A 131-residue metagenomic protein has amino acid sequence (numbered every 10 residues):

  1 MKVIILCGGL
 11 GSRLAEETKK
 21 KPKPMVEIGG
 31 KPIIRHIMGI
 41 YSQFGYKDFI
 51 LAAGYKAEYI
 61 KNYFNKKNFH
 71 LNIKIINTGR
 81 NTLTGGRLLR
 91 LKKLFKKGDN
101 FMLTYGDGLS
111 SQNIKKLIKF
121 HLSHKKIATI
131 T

Functional and structural regions predicted by a protein language model:
K2-I5, R13, E27, K31-Y105 (+1 more regions): Conserved N-terminal catalytic core of the sugar/cofactor nucleotidyltransferase
L10, K21, K56: A generic "binding-loop/recognition-motif" signal
G11-R13, H124: Glycine-rich "HGGG/HGxG" loop immediately N-terminal to the catalytic nucleophile of the alpha/beta-hydrolase
E16-K19: Conserved catalytic-core motifs of eukaryotic protein kinase domains, centered on the activation segment
Q112-T131: Conserved donor-nucleotide/metal-binding helix-loop-beta segment in metal-dependent transferases, i.e., the alpha-helix
